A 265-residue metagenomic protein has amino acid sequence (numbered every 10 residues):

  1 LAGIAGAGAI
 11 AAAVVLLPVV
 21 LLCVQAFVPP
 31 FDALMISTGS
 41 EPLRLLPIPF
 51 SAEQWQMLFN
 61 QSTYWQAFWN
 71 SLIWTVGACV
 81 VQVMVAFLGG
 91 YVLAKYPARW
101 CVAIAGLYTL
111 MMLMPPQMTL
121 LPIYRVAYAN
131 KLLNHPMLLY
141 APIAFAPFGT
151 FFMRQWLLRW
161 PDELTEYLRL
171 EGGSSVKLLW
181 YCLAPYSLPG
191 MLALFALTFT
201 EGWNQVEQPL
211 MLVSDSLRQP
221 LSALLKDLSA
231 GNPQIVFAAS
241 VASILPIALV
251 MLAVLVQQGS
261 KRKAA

Functional and structural regions predicted by a protein language model:
I4-A265: A structural signal for multi-pass alpha-helical bundles of membrane permease subunits that mediate small-molecule
